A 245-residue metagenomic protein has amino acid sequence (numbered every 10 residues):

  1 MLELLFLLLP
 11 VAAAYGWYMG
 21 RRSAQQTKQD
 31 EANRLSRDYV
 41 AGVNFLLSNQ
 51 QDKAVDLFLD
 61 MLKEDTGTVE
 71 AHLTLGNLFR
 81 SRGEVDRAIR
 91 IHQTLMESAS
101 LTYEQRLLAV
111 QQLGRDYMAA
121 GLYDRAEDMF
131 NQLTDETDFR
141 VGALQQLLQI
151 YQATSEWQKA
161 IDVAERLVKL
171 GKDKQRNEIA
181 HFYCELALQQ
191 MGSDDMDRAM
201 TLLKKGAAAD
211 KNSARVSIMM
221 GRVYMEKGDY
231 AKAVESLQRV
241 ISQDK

Functional and structural regions predicted by a protein language model:
M1-N33, Q132-Q149, A153-Q175: Long, contiguous interaction/recruitment modules in multidomain scaffold/adaptor proteins
N33-G67, S81-E84, R115, A119 (+1 more regions): Alpha-helical segment of the N-proximal tetratricopeptide repeat
S36, E70, E104-L108, G142 (+2 more regions): Start-of-helix register in tetratricopeptide repeats
Q51-D52, V85, Y123, W157 (+2 more regions): TPR-repeat structural position
